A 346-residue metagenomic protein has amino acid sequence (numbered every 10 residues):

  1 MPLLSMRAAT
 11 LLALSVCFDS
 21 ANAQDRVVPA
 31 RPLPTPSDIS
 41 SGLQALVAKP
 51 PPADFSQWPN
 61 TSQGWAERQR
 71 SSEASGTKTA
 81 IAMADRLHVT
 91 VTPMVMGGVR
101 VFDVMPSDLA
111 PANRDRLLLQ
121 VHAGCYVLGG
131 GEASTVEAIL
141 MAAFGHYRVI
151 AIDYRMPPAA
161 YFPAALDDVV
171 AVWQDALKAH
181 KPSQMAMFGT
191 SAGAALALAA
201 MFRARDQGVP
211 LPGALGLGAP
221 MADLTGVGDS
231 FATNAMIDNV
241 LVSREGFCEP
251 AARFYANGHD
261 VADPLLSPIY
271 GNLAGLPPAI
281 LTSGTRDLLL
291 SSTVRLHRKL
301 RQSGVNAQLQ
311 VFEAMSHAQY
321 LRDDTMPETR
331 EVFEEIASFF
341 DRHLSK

Functional and structural regions predicted by a protein language model:
M1-A9: Bacterial N-terminal signal peptides that target proteins for export
S5, C17, A197: Conserved, well-structured beta-alpha core segment at the onset of a catalytic domain
A9, N60, G76-K78, V89: Intrinsically disordered/low-complexity terminal segments and short unstructured peptides
A9-D19: Bacterial N-terminal signal peptides
Q24-W65, D85-K346: Alpha/beta-hydrolase superfamily serine-hydrolase fold, recognizing
Q63-K78: Short, basic/low-complexity N-terminal boundary segments at the transition from targeting/disordered tails
T79-D85: Short linear motifs in intrinsically disordered
